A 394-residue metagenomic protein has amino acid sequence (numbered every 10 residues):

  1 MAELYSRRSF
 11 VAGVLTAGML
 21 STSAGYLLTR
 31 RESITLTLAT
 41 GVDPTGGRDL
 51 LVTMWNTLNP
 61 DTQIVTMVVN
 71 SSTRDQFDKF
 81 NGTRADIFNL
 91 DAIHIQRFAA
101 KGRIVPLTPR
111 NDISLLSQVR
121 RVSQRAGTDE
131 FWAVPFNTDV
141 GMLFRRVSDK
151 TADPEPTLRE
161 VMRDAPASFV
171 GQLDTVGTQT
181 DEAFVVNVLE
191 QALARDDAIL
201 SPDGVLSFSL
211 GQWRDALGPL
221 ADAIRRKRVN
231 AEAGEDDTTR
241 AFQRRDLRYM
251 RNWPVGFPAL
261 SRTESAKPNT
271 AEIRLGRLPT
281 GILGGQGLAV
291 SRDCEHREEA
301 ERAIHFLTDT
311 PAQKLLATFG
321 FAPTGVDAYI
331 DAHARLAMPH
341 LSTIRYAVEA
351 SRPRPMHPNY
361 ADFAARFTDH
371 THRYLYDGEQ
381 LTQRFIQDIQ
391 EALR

Functional and structural regions predicted by a protein language model:
M1-H94, L393-R394: Conserved N-terminal structural module of periplasmic/extracytoplasmic solute-binding proteins
A2, V348-R394: Conserved C-terminal helix/tail region of periplasmic/extracytoplasmic solute-binding proteins
G13, R30, I282, Q286-A361: Mature extracytoplasmic/periplasmic domains
A92-M142, T270-L275: Hinge/lid segment of periplasmic solute-binding proteins
I93-A99, R251-P268: A ligand-binding cleft/hinge motif common to bilobed small-molecule-binding domains
W132-F136, G141, R159-L206: Extracytoplasmic/periplasmic solute-binding protein
P202-A233: Glycine-centered hinge/linker elements that transmit conformational signals in sensory and ligand-binding systems
P268-A289: Periplasmic-binding protein-like
